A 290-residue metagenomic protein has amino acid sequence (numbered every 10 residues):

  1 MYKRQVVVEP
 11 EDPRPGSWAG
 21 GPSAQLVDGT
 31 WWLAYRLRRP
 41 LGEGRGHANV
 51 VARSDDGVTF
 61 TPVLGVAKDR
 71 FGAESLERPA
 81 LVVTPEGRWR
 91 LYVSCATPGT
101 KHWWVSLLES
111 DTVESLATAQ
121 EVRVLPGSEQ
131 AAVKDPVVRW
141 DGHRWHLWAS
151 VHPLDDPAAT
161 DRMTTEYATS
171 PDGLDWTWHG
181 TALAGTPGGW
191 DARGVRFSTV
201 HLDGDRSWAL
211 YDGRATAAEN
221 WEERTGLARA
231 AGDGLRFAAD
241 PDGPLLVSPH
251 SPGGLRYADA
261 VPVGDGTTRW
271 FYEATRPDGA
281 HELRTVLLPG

Functional and structural regions predicted by a protein language model:
M1-G290: Carbohydrate-active catalytic/glycan-binding domains of CAZyme proteins, especially the secreted or lumenal ectodomains
